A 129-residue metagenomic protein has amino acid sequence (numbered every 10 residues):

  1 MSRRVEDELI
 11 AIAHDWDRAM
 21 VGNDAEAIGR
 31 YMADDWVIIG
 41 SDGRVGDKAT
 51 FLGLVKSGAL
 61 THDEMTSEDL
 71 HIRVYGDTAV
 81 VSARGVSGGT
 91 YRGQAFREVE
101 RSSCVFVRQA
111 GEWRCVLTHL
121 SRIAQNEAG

Functional and structural regions predicted by a protein language model:
M1-G129: A beta-strand edge to alpha-helix "cap/lid" segment located at domain peripheries
